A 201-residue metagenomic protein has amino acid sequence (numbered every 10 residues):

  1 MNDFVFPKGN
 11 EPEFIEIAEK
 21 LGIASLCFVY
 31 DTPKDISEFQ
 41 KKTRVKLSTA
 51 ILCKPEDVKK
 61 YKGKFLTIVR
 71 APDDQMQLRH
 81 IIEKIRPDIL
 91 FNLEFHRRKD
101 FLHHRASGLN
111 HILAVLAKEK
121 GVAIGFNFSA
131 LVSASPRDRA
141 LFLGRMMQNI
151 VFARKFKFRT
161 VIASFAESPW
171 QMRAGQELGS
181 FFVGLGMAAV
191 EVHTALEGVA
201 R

Functional and structural regions predicted by a protein language model:
M1-V29, K34-S48, E56-K64, R79-R201: Charged catalytic cores and adjacent phosphate/nucleic-acid-binding surfaces used for phosphate/nucleic-acid chemistry
T49-E56, A71-D74: A glycine-rich, hydrophobic loop/mini-helix early in the fold
F65-R70, Q77: Acidic/glycine-enriched connector segments
